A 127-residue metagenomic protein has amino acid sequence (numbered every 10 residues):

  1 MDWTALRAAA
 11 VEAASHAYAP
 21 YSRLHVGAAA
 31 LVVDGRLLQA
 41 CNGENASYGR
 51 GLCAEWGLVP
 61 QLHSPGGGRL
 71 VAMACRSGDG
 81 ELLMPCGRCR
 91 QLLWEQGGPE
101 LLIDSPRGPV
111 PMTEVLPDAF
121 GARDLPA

Functional and structural regions predicted by a protein language model:
D2-H16, P65-A127: C-terminal binding/interaction regions
R7, E55-V59: A general structural signal for well-ordered alpha-helical segments in protein cores
Y18-Y21: Short Gly/Pro-enriched turn/cap motifs at secondary-structure boundaries
R23-V32: Short beta-strand scaffold segments in enzyme catalytic cores
L31-V33, N42-G43: Histidine- and/or cysteine-centered catalytic micro-motif in compact active-site loops
N42-W56: Compact, glycine-rich, soluble single-domain proteins
L62: Active-site catalytic pocket residues across diverse enzymes, especially alpha/beta-hydrolases
